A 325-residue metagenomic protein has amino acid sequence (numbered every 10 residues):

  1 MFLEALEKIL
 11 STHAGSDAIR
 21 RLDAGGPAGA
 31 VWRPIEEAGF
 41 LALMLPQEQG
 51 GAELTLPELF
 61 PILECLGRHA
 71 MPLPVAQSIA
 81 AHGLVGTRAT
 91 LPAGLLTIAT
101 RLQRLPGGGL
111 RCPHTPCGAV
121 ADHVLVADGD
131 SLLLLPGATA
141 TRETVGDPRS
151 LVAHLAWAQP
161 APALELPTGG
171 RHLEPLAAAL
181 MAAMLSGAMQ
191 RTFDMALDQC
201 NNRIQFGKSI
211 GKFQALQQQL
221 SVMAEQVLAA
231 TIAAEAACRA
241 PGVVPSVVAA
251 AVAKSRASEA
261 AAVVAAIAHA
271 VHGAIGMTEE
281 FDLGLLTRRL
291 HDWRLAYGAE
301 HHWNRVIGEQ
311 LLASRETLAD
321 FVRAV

Functional and structural regions predicted by a protein language model:
M1-H69, L173-V325: Alpha-helical interface subdomain recognition
A70-A76, G83-D194, F321-V325: FAD-binding core of flavoproteins
